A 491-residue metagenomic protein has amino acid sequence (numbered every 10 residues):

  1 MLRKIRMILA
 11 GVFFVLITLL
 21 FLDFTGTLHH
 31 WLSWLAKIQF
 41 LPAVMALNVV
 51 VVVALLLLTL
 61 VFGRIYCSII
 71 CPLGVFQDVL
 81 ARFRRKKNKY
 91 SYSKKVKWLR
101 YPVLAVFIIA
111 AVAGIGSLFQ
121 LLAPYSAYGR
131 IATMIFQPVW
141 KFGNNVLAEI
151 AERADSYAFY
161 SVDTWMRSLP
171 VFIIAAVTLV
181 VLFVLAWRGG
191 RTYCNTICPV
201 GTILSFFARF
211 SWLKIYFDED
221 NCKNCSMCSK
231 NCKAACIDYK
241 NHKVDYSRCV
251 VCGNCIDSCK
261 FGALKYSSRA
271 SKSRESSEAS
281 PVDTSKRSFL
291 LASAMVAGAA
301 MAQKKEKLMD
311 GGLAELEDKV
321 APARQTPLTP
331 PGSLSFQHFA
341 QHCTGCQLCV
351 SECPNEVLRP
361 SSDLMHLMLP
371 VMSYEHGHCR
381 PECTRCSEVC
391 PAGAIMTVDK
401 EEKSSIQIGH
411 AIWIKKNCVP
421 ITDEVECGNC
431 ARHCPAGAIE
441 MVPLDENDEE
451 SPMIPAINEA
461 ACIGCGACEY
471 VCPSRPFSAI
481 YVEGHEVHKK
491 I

Functional and structural regions predicted by a protein language model:
M1-H242, S247-R248, G253-I491: Non-ligating segments of multi-cofactor redox enzymes
